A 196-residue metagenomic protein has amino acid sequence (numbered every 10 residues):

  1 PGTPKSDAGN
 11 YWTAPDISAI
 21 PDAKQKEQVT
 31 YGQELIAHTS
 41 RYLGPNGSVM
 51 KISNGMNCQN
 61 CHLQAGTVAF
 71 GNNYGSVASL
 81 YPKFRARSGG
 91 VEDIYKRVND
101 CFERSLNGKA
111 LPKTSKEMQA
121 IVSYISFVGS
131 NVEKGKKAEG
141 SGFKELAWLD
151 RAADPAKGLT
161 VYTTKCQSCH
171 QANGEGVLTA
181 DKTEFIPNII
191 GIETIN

Functional and structural regions predicted by a protein language model:
P1-K5: Bacterial Sec-dependent signal peptides at the C-terminal "C-region" and cleavage site
G9-V49, S130-V161, G176-L178: Electrostatic cytochrome c docking/interface patches
P15-D22, Y81-R87, N107-L111, A147-W148 (+1 more regions): Second-shell loop/turn segments in exported
T30, A37, S53-M56, K116: Extracytoplasmic
Y31, R97-K137: C-terminal capping alpha-helices of c-type cytochrome domains
G32, S53-A65, I121, G158-N173: The canonical Cys-X-X-Cys-His
T39, V68, C101-S105, V128 (+2 more regions): A short secondary-structure junction motif
G44-N99, E175-N196: Gly/Gly-Pro-rich "capping" loops immediately C-terminal to redox-active cysteine motifs in periplasmic/lumenal
